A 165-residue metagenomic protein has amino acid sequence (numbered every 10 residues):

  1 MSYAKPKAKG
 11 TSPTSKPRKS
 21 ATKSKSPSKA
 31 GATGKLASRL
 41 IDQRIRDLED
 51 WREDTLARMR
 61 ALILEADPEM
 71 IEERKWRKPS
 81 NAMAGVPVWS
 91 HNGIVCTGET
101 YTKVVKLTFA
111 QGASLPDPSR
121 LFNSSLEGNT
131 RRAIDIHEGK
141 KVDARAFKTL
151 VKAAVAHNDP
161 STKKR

Functional and structural regions predicted by a protein language model:
M1-R165: Charge-dense, helix-prone N-terminal extensions
